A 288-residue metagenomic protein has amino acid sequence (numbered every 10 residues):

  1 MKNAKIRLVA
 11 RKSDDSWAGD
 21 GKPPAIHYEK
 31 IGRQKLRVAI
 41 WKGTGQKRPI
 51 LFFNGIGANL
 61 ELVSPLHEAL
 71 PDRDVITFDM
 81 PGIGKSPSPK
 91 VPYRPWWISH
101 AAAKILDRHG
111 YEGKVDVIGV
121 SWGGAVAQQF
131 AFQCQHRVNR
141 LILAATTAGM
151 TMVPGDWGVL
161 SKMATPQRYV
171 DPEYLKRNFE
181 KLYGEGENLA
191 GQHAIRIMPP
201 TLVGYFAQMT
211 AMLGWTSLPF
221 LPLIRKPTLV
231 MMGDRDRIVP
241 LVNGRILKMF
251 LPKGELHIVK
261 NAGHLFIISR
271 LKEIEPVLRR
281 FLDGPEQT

Functional and structural regions predicted by a protein language model:
Q34-K85: Conserved HGGG/HGGXW glycine-rich cap/lid loop of the alpha/beta-hydrolase fold
T77-I118: Active-site loop/oxyanion-hole signature of alpha/beta-hydrolase fold enzymes
G119, G123, A127: Gly/Ala-rich beta-loop-alpha elbow adjacent to hydrolase catalytic centers
Q128, F132, N139-R168: Flexible "cap/lid" loop of the alpha/beta hydrolase fold
M152-P154, V170-P222: Conserved alpha/beta-hydrolase catalytic His-Asp/Glu region
I224, V230-M232, D236: Short beta-strand/loop motif that positions the catalytic acidic residue of the alpha/beta-hydrolase fold
R237-N243: Conserved alpha/beta-hydrolase "acid-adjacent" motif
A262-E275: Catalytic histidine-centered segment of alpha/beta-hydrolase-like enzymes
